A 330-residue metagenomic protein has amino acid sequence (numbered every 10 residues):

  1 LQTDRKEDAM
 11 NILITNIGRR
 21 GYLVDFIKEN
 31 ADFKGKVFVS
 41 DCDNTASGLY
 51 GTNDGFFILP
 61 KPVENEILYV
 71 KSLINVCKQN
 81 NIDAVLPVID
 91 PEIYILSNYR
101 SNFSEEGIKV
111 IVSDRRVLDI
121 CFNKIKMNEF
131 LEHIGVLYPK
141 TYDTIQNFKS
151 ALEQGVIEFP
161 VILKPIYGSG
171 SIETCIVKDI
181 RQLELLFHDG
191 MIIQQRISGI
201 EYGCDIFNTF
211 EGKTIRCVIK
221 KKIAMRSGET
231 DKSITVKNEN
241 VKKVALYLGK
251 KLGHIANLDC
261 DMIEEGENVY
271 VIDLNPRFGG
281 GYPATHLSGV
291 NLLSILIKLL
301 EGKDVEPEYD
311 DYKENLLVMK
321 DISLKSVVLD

Functional and structural regions predicted by a protein language model:
Q2-I111: ATP-binding N-terminal substructure of ATP-dependent carboxylate-amine bond-forming enzymes
L13-I14, A84-P87, P139-K140, I192-Q195 (+1 more regions): Short catalytic-loop micro-motif centered on adjacent basic/acidic residues
D41-T45, D90-E92, R116, F210-K213 (+1 more regions): Short glycine-enriched loops at secondary-structure junctions
S47-Y50, E66-K71, S113, D119-I125 (+2 more regions): Short, charged, surface-exposed secondary-structure boundary motifs
N80, K237-D330: ATP-dependent carboxylate activation and anion-phosphoryl transfer catalytic cores that bind Mg-ATP to form
V117-I200, F210-K213, E239: Active-site nucleotide/adenylate-binding loops and adjacent lid/helix of ATP-dependent enzymes
E173-G253, I263-E264, N268-Y270: Phosphate-binding site of ATP-dependent enzymes
